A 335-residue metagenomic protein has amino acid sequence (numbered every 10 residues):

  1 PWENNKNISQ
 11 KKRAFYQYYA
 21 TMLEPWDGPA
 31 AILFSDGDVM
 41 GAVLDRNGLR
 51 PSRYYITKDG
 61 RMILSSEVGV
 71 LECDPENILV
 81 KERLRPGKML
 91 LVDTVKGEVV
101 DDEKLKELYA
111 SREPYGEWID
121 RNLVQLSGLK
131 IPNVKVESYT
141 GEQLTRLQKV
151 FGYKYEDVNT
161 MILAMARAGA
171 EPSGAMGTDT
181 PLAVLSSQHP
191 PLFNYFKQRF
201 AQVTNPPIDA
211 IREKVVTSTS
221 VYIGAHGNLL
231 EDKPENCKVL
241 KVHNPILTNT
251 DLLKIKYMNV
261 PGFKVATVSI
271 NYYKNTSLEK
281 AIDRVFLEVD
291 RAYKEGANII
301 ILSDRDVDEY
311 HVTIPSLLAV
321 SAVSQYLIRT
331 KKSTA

Functional and structural regions predicted by a protein language model:
P1-A31, G37-A42, Y54, F263-A335: Glycine-rich phosphate/ribose-binding loops and adjacent secondary-structure elements that form binding surfaces
P1-E235, T248, K256-N259: Conserved short alpha-helical segments that host acidic/polar catalytic motifs at enzyme active sites
Y19-A20, V134, N236-N249, Y326-A335: Short, surface-exposed, charge-dense and proline/glycine-enriched linear segments
D232-T276: Domain-start "cap" segments at the beginnings of catalytic or binding domains
